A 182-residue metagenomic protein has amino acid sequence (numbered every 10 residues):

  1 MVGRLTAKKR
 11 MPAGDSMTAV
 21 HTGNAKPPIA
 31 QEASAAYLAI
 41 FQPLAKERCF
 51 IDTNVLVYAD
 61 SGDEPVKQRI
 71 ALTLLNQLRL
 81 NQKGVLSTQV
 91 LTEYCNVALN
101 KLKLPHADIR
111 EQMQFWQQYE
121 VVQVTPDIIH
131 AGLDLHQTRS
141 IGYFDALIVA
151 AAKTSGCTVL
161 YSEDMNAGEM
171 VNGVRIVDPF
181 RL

Functional and structural regions predicted by a protein language model:
V2-L86, K101-A107: Short, well-structured N-terminal submotif of metal-dependent ribonuclease cores
L5-K8, Q31, A35, R48 (+1 more regions): Acidic, metal-binding active-site segment of PIN/NYN-like and related structure-specific nucleases
P43-L44, Y119-E163: Active-site neighborhoods of divalent-metal-dependent phosphate/nucleic-acid chemistry enzymes
D52-N54, E93, D145, D164: Acidic active-site catalytic centers that drive phospho-/nucleotidyl reactions and related ester hydrolyses
T73-Q77, N96, D134: Surface-exposed charged/polar residues within alpha-helices that form helix-capping/stabilizing sites and interaction
E93-E120: Active-site-proximal, substrate-binding regions of enzyme catalytic domains and RNA-binding/basic surfaces
R110-M113, Q117-H130, T138, A167-L182: Short acidic, glycine/proline-enriched helix-loop-strand junctions
